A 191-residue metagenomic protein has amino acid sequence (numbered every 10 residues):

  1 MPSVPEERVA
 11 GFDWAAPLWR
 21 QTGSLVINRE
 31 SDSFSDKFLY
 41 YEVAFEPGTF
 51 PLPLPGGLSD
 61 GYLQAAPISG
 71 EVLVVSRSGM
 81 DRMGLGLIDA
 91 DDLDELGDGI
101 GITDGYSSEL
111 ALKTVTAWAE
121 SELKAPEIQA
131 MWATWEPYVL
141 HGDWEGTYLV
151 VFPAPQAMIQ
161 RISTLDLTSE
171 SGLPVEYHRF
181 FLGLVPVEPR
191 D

Functional and structural regions predicted by a protein language model:
M1-D191: Protease-labile, long low-complexity intrinsically disordered regions enriched in Pro/Ser/Thr
